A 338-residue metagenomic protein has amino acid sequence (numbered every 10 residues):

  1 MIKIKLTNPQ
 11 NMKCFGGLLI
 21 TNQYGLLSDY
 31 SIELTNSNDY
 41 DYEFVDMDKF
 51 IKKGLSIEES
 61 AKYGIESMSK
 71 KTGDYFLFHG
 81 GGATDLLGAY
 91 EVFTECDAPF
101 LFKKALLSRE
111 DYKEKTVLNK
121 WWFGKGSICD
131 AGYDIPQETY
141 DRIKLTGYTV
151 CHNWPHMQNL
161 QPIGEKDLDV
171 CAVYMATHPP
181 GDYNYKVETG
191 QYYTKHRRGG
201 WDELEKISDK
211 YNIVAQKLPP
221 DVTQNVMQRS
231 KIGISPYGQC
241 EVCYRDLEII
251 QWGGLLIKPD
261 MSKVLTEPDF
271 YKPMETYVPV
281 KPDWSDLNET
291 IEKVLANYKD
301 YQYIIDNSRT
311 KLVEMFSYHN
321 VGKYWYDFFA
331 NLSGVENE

Functional and structural regions predicted by a protein language model:
I2-E33, S37-Y244, E248-Q251, L255-P273 (+1 more regions): Nucleotide-sugar donor-binding catalytic core of glycosyltransferases
C243, S285, H319: Loop/helix-junction capping segments adjacent to catalytic residues or to phosphate/diphosphate-binding pockets
D260, V280-K281: Short beta->alpha connector loops at strand-helix junctions that form conserved, small/polar/Pro-enriched
P273-V280: A short acidic/histidine/glycine-rich donor-binding loop in glycosyltransferase catalytic cores
D283-Q302: C-terminal "capping" alpha-helix adjacent to the active site of nucleotide-linked donor transferases in cell-envelope
L295-A296, F328-E338: Short, hydrophobic alpha-helical segments
Y298-A330: A charged, aromatic-enriched C-terminal amphipathic alpha-helix characteristic of glycosyltransferases across folds
